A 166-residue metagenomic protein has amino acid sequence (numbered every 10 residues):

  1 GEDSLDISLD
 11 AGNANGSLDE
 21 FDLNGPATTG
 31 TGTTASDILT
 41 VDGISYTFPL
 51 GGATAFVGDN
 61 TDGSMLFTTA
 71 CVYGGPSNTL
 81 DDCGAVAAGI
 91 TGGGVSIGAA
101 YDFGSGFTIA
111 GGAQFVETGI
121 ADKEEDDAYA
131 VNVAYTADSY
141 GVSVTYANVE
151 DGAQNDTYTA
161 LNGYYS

Functional and structural regions predicted by a protein language model:
G1-Q114, A134-T136, T159: Outer membrane beta-barrel
D102-G112, T118-S166: Detector for outer-membrane/organellar transmembrane beta-barrel domains, recognizing the amphipathic beta-strand
